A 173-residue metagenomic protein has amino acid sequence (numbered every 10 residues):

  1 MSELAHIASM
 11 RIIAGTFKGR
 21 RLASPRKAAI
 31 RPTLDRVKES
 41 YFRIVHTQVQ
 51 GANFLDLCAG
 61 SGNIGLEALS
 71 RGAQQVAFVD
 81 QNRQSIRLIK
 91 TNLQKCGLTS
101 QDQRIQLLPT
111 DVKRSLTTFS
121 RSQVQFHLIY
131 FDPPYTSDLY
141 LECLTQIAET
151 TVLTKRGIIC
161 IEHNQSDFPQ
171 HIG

Functional and structural regions predicted by a protein language model:
M1-G173: Class I S-adenosyl-L-methionine-dependent methyltransferase catalytic core
